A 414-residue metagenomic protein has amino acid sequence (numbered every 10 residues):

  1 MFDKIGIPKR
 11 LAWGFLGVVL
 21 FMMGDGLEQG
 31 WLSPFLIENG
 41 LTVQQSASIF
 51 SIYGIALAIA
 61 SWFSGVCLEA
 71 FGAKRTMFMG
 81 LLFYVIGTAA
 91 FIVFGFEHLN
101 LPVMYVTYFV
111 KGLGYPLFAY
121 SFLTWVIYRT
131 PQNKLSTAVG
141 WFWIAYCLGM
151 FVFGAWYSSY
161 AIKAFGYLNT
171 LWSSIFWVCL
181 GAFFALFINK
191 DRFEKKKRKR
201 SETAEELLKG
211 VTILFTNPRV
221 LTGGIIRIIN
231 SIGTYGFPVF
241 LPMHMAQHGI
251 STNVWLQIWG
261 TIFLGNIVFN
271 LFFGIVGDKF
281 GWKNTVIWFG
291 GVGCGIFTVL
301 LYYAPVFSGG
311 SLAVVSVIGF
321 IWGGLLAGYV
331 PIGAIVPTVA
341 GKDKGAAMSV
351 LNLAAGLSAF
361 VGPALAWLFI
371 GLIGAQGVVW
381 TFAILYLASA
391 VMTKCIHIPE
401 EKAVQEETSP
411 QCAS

Functional and structural regions predicted by a protein language model:
M1-P8, D191-G224, S414: Juxtamembrane intracellular "pre-TM" segments in multi-pass secondary transporters
E28-G30, R219-W259: Extracytoplasmic gate region of multi-pass secondary transporters
S61-G72, N270-W282, I370: Helix-to-loop junctions at the C-terminal end of transmembrane segments in multipass secondary transporters
A70-L81, K279-V292: Cytoplasmic membrane-interface "Motif A"-like loop-to-helix N-cap segments of 12-TM Major Facilitator Superfamily
T107-A145: Cytoplasmic helix-loop-helix junction between adjacent transmembrane helices in 12-TM secondary transporters
N169-L186, V379-K394: Symmetry-related core transmembrane helices of the 12-TM Major Facilitator Superfamily/SLC fold
N284-P331: C-terminal transmembrane helical hairpin of 12-TM major facilitator-type secondary transporters
D343-L372: A late C-terminal transmembrane helix in Major Facilitator Superfamily
